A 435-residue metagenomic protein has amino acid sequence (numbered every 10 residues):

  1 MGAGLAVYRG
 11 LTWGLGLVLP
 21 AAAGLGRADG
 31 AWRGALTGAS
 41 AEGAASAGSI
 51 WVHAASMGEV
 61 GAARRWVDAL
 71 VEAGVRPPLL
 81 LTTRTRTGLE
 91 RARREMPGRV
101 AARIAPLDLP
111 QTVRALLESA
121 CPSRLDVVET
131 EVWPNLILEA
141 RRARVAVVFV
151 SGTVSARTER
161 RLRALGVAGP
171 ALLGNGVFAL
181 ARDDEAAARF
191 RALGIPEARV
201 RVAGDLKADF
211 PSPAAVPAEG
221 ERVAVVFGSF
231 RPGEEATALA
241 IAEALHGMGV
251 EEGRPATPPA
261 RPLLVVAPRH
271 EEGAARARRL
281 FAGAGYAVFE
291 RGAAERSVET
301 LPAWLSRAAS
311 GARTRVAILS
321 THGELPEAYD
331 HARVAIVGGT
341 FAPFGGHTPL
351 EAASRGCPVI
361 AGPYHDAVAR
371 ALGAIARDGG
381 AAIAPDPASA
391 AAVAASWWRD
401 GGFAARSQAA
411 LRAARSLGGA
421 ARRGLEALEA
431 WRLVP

Functional and structural regions predicted by a protein language model:
G4-A22, G26: Membrane-interacting alpha-helical segments
P20-S212, F230-R231, L245-A260, R269-E271: Active-site and donor-binding regions of nucleotide-sugar-utilizing enzymes
A69, V75, T82-R84, L89 (+1 more regions): Donor-nucleotide binding loops and adjacent catalytic segments primarily of GT-B fold Leloir glycosyltransferases
A120-R124, A312-F344: Acidic donor-binding loop of glycosyltransferase active sites
L136, E234, E324, H347-T348 (+1 more regions): Conserved sugar-transfer catalytic core signal across GT-A, GT-B, and GT-C glycosyltransferases
V145-V147, V288, V359: Hydrophobic beta-strand scaffold residues
G176, D330-A404, Q408-R412: Catalytic binding pocket for nucleotide-activated donors in carbohydrate/polymer assembly enzymes
S416-P435: C-terminal alpha-helical cap of glycosyltransferases
